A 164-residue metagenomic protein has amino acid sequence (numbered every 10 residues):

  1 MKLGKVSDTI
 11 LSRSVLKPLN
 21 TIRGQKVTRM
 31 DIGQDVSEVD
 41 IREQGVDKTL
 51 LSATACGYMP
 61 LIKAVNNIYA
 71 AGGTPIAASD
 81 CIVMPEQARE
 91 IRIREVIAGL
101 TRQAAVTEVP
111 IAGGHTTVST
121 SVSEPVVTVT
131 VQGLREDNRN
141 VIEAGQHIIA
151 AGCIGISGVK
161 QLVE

Functional and structural regions predicted by a protein language model:
M1-E164: Helix-biased detector of long, well-ordered alpha-helical tracts
